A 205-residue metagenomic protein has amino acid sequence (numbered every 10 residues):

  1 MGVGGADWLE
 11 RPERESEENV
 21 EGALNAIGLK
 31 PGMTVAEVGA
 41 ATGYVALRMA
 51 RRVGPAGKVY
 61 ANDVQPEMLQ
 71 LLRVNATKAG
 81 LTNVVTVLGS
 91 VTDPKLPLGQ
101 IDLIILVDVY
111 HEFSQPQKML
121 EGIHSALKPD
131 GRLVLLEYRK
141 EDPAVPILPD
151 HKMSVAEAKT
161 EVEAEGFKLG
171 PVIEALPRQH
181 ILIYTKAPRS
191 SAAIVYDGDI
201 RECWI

Functional and structural regions predicted by a protein language model:
M1-A36, T42-Y44, V74: Class I SAM-dependent transferase core
M33, G57, G131: Glycine-centered, small-residue-biased loops immediately flanking beta-strands in adenine/cofactor-binding cores
V35, I104-I105: Hydrophobic beta-strand segment of the Class I
A36-P94: Class I SAM-dependent methyltransferase SAM/SAH-binding core
A50-G54, Q117-R132: A short glycine-rich, Lys/Arg-flanked "PGG" loop and its adjoining helix->strand segment in the class I
T92-I104: A short acidic, Gly/Pro-enriched loop at the edge of an enzyme's catalytic core that lines a small-molecule cofactor
R132-K159: Conserved class I S-adenosyl-L-methionine
E165, L169-I205: Core SAM-dependent methyltransferase catalytic element
